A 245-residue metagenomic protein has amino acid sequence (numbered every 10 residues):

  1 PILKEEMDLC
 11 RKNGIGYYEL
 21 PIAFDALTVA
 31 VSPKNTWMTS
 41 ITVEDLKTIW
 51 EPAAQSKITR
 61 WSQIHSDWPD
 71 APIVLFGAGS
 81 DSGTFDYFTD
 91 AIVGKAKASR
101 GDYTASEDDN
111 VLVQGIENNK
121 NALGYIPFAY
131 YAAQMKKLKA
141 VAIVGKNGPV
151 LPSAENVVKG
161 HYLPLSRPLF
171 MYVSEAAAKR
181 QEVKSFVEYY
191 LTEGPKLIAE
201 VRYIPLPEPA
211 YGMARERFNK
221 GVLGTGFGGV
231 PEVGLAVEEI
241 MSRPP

Functional and structural regions predicted by a protein language model:
P1-S56: N-terminal segment of the mature folded domain
E6-E19, A133-K159: Ligand-binding "clamshell"
I15-Y17, I22-A26, T36, I41 (+5 more regions): Extracytoplasmic
L27-T36, P168-E182: A bilobed periplasmic-binding-protein/Venus flytrap-type ligand-binding module shared by bacterial periplasmic
T39-W61, Y189-A210: Periplasmic-binding protein-like
I41-D45, T84, S166-R167, K179-Y189: Short amphipathic alpha-helical coupling segments at ligand-binding clamshell hinges and other catalytic/signaling
F76-V150: Ligand-binding pocket segment of bilobal, Venus flytrap-like solute-binding proteins
V173-P245: Extracellular/periplasmic juxtamembrane helices and adjacent flexible linkers that interface with membrane partners
